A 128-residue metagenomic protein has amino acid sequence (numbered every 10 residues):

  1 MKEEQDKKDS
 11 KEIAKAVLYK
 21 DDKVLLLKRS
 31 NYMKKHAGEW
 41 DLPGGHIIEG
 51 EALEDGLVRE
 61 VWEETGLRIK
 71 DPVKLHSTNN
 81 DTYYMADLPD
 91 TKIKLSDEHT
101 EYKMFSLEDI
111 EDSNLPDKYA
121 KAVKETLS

Functional and structural regions predicted by a protein language model:
K2-L25, N79-N80: Conserved N-terminal beta-strand and adjoining loop/helix that marks the start of the Nudix/MutT-like hydrolase domain
K8, A16, Y32, E39 (+1 more regions): Short secondary-structure boundary/capping segments
K20, R68, H76-D109, E125: Active-site-adjacent beta-strand/loop module that shapes the phosphate/pyrophosphate-binding cleft
K20-R59, E63: Conserved Nudix-box catalytic region and its N-terminal flanking loop in Nudix hydrolases and closely related
I47, I110-E111: A generic structural signal for short hydrophobic patches within well-formed alpha-helices
E64-K70: Short secondary-structure junctions
A120-S128: Charged phosphate-binding loop/patch that engages nucleotide di/tri-phosphates or the phosphate backbone of nucleic
